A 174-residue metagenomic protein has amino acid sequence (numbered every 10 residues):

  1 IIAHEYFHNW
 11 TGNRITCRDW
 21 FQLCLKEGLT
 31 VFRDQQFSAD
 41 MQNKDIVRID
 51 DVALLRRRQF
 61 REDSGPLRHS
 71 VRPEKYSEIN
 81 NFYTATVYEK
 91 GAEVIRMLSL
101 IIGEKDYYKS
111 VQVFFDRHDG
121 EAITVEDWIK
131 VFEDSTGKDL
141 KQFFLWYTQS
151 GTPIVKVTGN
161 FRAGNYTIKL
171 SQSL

Functional and structural regions predicted by a protein language model:
I1-L170: Hydrophobic alpha-helical and helix-loop surface patches within well-folded domains that function as non-catalytic
Q172-L174: Beta-strand elements of well-folded, non-transmembrane domains
